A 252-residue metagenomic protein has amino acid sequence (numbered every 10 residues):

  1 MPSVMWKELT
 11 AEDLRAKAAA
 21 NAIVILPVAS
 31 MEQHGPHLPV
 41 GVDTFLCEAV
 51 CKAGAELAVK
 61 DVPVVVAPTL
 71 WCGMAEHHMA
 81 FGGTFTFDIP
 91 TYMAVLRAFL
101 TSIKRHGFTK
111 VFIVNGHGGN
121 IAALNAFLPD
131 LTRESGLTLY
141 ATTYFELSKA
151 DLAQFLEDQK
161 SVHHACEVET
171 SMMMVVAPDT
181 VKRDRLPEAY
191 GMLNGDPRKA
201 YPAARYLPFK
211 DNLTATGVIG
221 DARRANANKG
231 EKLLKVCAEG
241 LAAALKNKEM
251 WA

Functional and structural regions predicted by a protein language model:
M1-K110, G118-A252: Extended, histidine- and acidic-residue-enriched regions that form the cofactor-binding/catalytic faces
I113: Conserved SAM-binding loop
